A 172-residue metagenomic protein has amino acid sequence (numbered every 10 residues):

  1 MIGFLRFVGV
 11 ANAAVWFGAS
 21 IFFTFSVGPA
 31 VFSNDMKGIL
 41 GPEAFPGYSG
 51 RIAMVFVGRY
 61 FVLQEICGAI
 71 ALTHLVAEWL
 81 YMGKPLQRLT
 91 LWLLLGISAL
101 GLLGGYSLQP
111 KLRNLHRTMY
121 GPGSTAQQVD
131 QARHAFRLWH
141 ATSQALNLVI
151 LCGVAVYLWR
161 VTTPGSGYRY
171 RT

Functional and structural regions predicted by a protein language model:
I2-Y81, P85-L86, R113-R133, Y170-T172: Interfacial loop at the N-terminal end of multi-pass membrane proteins
V15-G18, A69-I70, A145-R160: Selective detector of the "anchor" transmembrane alpha-helix that sits immediately C-terminal
S20, T24, G101-L108, L151: Alpha-helical transmembrane segments
F56-V57, D130-I150: Individual transmembrane alpha-helices with interfacial aromatic-anchor signatures
L89: Cationic, histidine-enriched alpha-helical/coil surfaces that engage anionic ligands
W92-N114, T172: Hydrophobic alpha-helical transmembrane segments of integral membrane proteins
G101, L108, T125, A132-A135: Amphipathic alpha-helical coiled-coil segments and their boundaries
T162-R171: Membrane-interface capping segments at transmembrane-helix boundaries
